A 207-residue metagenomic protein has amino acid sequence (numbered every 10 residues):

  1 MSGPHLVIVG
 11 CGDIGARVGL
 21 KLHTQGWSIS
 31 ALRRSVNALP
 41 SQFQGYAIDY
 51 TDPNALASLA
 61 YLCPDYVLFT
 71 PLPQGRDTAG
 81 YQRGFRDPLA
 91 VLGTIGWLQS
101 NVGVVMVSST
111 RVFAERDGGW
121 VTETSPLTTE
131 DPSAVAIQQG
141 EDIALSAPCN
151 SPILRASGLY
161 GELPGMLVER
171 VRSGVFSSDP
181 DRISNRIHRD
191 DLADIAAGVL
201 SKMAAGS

Functional and structural regions predicted by a protein language model:
G15-A16: N-terminal Rossmann-fold NAD(P) dinucleotide-binding loop
F43-D65: Conserved Rossmann-fold cofactor-binding substructure of NAD(P)-dependent oxidoreductases
L59-V105, Q139: NAD(P)-cofactor binding segment of oxidoreductase domains
V91-E130: Conserved Rossmann-fold NAD(P)-dependent oxidoreductase catalytic core, especially the SDR/UDP-sugar
D117-L154: Catalytic helix-loop patch of NAD(P)-dependent Rossmann-fold dehydrogenases
T128-D131, S157-G158, E162, D179-I187: Glycine-rich "substrate-gating" loop/helix at the edge of Rossmann-like oxidoreductase active sites
V135-Q138, A147, L159-R172, G198-S207: Glycine/proline-rich active-site loop of Rossmann-fold NAD(P)-dependent oxidoreductases
M166-V168, S178-A205: Substrate-positioning beta->alpha
